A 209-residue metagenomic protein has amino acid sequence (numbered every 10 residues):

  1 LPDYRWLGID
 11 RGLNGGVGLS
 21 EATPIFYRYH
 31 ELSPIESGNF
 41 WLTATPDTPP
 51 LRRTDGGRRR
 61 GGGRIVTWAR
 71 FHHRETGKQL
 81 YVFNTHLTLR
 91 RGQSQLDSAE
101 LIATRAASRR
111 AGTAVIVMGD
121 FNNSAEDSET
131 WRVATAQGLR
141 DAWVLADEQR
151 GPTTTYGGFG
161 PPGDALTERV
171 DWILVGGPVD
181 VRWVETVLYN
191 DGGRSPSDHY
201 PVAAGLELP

Functional and structural regions predicted by a protein language model:
L1-Q79: Structured beta-strand-rich core segments of catalytic domains in phosphoester-bond hydrolases
N14-G18, A22-P24, I35, R90-R91 (+3 more regions): Short catalytic/ligand-binding loop motif for oxyanion handling, primarily in non-cytosolic enzymes, centered on
T23-I25, V66-R70, N84, W172-I173 (+1 more regions): Conserved hydrophobic/aromatic beta-strand scaffold that supports enzyme active sites
G56, L87-G92: Second-shell loop/turn segments in exported
H72, L101-S108: A generic secondary-structure signal
T85-L87, D120-F121: Active-site metal-binding loops of divalent metal-dependent hydrolases
Q93, D97, A106-V115, N123-P209: Metal-dependent phosphoester-hydrolase catalytic domains
